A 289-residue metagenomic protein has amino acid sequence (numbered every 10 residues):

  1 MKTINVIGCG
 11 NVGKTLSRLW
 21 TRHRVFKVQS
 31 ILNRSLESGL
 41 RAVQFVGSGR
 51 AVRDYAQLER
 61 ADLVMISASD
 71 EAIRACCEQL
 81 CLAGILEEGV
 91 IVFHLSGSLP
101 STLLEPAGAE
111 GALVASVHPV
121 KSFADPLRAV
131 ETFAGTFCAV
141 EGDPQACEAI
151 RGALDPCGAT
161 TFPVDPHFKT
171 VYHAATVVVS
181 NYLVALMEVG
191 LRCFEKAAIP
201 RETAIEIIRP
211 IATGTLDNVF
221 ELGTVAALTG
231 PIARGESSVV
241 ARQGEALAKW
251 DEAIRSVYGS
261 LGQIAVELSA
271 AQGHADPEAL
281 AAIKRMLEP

Functional and structural regions predicted by a protein language model:
M1-E59: NAD(P)+-binding Rossmann beta1-loop-alpha1 motif at the extreme N-terminus of oxidoreductases
K14, R18-R22, Q44, E78 (+3 more regions): Short, well-ordered alpha-helices that flank and scaffold nucleotide-derived cofactor binding pockets
L36, F45-R128: Rossmann-like NAD(P)(H) cofactor-binding subdomain of soluble oxidoreductases
L40-F45, A109, R128-E221: Internal alpha-helical scaffold of NAD(P)-dependent oxidoreductase catalytic cores
A42, H274-P289: Short, basic/aromatic-enriched C-terminal tail that caps enzymatic domains
D217-P277: Interdomain hinge/lid region at the active-site interface of Rossmann-like NAD(P)-dependent oxidoreductases
